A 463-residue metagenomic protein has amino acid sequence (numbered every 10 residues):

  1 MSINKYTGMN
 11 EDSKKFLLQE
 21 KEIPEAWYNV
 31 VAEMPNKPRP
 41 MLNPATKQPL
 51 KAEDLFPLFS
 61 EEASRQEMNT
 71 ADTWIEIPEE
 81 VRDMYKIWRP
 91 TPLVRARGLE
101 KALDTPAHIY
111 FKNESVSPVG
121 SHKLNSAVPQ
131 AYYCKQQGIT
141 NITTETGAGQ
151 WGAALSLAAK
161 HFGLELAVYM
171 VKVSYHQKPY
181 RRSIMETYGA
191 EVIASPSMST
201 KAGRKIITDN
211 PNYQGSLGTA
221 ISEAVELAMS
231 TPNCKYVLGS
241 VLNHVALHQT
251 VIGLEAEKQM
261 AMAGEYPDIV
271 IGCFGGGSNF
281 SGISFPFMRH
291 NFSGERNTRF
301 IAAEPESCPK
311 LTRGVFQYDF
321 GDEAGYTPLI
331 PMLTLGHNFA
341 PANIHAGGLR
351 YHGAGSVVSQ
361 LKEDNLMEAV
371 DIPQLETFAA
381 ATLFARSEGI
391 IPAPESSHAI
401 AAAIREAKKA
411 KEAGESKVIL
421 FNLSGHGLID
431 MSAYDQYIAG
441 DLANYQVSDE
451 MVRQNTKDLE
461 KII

Functional and structural regions predicted by a protein language model:
N4-I139: Positively charged, low-complexity intrinsically disordered leader regions
E76, K205-H244, I252, G264 (+3 more regions): Active-site/ligand-binding loops adjacent to catalytic centers
N113-L124, I142-W151, L242-V245, I271-G276 (+4 more regions): Active-site nucleophile and cofactor-binding loops and adjacent substrate-binding regions of central metabolic enzymes
L124-V128, T144-F162, H176-P179, F274-S284 (+3 more regions): Short glycine/serine/threonine-rich phosphate/pyrophosphate-binding segments that cradle anionic phosphate groups
S126, C134-V173, Y266-F280, F300 (+1 more regions): A short, small-residue-rich loop immediately preceding and capping a beta-strand
P129-I139, A153-E165, E186-T187, S284-G294 (+1 more regions): Alpha-helix C-terminal capping segments
W151-Q214, K310-E323, M431-A439: Active-site-proximal loop->helix
F274-S278, G282, Q374-S432, Q436-G440: Claisen-condensing/thiolase-fold acyl-transfer catalytic domains that form or cleave C-C bonds in fatty acid
